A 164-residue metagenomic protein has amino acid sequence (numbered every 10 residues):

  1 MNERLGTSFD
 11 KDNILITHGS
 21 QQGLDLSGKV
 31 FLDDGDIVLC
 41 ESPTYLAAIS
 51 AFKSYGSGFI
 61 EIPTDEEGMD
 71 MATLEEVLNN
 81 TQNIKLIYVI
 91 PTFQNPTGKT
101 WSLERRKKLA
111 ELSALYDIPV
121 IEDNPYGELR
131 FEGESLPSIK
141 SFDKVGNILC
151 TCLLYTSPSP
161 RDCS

Functional and structural regions predicted by a protein language model:
M1-Y116, I121, G127-L149: Conserved core of the PLP fold type I
D123-N124, D162: Acidic active-site catalytic centers that drive phospho-/nucleotidyl reactions and related ester hydrolyses
C152: Conserved PLP-binding active-site segment of the aspartate aminotransferase-like
Y155-S164: Single conserved hydrophobic/aromatic residue that forms the stacking wall/gate of nucleotide- or nucleobase-binding
